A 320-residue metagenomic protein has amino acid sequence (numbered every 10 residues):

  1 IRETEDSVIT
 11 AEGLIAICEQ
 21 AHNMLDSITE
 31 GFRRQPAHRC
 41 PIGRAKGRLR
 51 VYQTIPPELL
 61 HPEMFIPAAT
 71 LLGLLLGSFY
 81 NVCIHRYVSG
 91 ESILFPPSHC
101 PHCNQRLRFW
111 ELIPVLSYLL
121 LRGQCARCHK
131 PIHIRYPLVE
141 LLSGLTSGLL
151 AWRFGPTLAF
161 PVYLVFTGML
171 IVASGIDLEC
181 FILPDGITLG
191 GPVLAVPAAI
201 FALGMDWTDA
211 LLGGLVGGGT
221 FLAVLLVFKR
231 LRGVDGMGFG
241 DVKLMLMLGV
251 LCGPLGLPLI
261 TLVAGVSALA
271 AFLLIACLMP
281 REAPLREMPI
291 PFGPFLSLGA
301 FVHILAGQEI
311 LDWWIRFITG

Functional and structural regions predicted by a protein language model:
I1-E19: Extreme N-terminal basic, low-complexity initiation segments that serve as generic localization/processing leaders
D6-T10, H22-I28, P36-P41, G47: Short terminal hydrophobic/aromatic SLiMs and anchors at protein ends
R48-P62, R316-G320: Short, strongly hydrophobic alpha-helical membrane anchors
I55-S92, L107-R108: N-terminal cysteine/histidine-rich coordination modules
A69, A159-L273, D312-G320: Functional transmembrane core segments of multi-pass inner-membrane proteins
Y80, I84, T146, L150 (+8 more regions): Alpha-helical membrane-inserting segments
C83-R135: Membrane-proximal soluble regions of multi-pass membrane proteins
F239-G240, P280-G299: Interfacial loop-to-transmembrane junctions
